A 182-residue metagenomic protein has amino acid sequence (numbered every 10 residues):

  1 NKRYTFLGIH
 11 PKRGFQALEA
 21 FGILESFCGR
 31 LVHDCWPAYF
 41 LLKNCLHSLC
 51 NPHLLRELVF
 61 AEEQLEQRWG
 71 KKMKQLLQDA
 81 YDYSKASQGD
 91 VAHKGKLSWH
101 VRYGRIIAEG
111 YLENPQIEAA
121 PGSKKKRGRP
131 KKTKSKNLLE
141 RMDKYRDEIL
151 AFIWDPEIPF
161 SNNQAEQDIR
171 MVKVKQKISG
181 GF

Functional and structural regions predicted by a protein language model:
N1-F182: Catalytic center-proximal scaffold of phosphoryl-transfer enzymes
